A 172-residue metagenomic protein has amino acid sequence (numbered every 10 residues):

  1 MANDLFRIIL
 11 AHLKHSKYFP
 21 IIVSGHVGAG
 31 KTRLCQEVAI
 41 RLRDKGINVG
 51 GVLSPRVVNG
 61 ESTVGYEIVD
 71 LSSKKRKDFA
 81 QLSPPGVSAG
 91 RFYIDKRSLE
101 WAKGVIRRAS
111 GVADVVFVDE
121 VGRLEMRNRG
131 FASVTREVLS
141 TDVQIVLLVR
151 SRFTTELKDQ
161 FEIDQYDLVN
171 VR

Functional and structural regions predicted by a protein language model:
A2-H15: Pre-Walker A adenine-sensing motif
V23: Hydrophobic anchor at the beta1->P-loop junction of P-loop NTPases
V27: The conserved Walker
K31: Conserved lysine of the Walker
L34: Hydrophobic positions on the alpha1 helix immediately C-terminal to the Walker A/P-loop
A39-A89: N-terminal phosphate/diphosphate-binding loop that engages ATP/GTP or pyrophosphate donors across diverse enzyme folds
P85-N128, A132-E137: Phosphate-binding/switch loop-helix module in NTP-utilizing enzymes
R107-R108, V121-R172: Replace "adjacent to P-loop NTPase cores in ATP/GTP-dependent enzymes" with "adjacent to NTP-binding cores
